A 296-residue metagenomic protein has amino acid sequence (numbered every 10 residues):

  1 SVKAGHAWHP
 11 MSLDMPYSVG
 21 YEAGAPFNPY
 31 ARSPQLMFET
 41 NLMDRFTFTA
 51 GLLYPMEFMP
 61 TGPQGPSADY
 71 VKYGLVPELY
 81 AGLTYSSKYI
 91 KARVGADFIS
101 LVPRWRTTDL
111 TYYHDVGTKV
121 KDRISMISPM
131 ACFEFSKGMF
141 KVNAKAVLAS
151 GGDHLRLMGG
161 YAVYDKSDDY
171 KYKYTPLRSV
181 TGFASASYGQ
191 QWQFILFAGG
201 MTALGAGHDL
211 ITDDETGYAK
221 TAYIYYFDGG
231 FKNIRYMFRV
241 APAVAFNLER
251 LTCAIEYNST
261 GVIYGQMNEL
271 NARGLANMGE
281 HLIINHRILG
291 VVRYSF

Functional and structural regions predicted by a protein language model:
S1-F58, L75-Y80, T84-K91, F135-G138 (+1 more regions): Outer membrane beta-barrel
V2-K3, D44-A50, Y89-V94, M139-N143 (+2 more regions): Repeated loop/turn-to-beta-strand initiation elements of outer-membrane beta-barrel proteins
G20-G24, T61-D69, D109-V120, K166-K173 (+3 more regions): Extracellular loop and loop/strand-boundary signature of outer-membrane beta-barrel proteins
R32-L36, P77-A81, I127-A131, R178-A184 (+2 more regions): Hydrophobic, lipid-facing positions within transmembrane beta-strands of outer-membrane proteins
F48-P55, A92-S100, M201, A254-T260: Transmembrane beta-strand segments that form the barrel wall of outer-membrane beta-barrel proteins
Y85-I234, F238: Detector for outer-membrane/organellar transmembrane beta-barrel domains, recognizing the amphipathic beta-strand
R250-A254, N258-G274: C-terminal beta-signal and adjacent terminal beta-strands/loops of Gram-negative outer-membrane beta-barrel proteins
E280-F296: Outer-membrane beta-barrel "beta-signal"
